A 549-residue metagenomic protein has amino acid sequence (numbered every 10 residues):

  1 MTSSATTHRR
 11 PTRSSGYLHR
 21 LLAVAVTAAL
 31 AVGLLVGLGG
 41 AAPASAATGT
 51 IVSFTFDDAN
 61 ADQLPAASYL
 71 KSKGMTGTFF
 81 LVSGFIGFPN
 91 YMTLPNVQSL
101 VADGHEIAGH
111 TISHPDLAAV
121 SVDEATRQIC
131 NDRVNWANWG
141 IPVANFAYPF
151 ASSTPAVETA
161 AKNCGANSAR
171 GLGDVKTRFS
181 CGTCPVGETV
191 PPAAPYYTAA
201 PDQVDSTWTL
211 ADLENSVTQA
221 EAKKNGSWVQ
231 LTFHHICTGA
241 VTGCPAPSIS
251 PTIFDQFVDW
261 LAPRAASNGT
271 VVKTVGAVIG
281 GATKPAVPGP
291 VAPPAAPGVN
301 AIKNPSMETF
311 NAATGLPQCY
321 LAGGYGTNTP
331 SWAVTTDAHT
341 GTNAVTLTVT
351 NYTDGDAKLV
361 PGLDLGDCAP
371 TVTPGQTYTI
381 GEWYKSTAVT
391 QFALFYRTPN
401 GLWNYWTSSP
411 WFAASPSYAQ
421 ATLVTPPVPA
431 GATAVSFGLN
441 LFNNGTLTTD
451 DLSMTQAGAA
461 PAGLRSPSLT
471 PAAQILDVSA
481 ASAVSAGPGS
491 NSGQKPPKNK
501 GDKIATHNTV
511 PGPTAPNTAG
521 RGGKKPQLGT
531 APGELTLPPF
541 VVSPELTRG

Functional and structural regions predicted by a protein language model:
T2-A28, G40-S45: N-terminal export and membrane-targeting signals
V32-A47, L464-P467: C-terminal region of N-terminal signal peptides and the immediate post-cleavage residues of exported proteins
G40-A47, A472-G489, G493-R548: Low-complexity, acidic Ser/Thr/Pro-rich repeat tracts that form intrinsically disordered stalk/linker regions of very
A44-Q63, Y69-S72, T283, P288-A295: N-terminal module-boundary/linker segments of secreted carbohydrate-active enzymes
G49-V52, D62, K71-E158, N163-N167 (+4 more regions): Metal-dependent polysaccharide deacetylase catalytic core of the NodB/CE4 family, i.e., the active-site-bearing domain
S53-T55, A108, V272, T448: Generic enzyme active-site microenvironment
S72, G77-T78, F85-F88, S99 (+5 more regions): C-terminal domain-boundary segment and adjacent tail
V291-G489, Q494, P526, L535-L537 (+1 more regions): Extracellular and organelle-lumenal recognition/adhesion modules and their flexible linkers in secreted
